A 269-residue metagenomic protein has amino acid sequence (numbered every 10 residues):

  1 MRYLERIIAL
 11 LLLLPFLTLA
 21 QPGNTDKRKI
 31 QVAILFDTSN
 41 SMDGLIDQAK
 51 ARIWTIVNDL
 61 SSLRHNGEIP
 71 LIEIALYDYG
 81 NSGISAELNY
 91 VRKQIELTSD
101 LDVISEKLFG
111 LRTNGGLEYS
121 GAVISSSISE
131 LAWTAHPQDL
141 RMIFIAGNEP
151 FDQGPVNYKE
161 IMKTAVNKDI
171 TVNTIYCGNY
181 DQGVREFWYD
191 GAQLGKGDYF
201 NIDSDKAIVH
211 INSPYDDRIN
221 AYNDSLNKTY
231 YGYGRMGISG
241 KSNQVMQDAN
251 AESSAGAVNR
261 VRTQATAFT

Functional and structural regions predicted by a protein language model:
R2-L10: Sec-dependent signal peptide recognition, specifically the positively charged N-region followed immediately by
L11-A20: Hydrophobic h-region of N-terminal signal peptides that target proteins for export in Gram-negative bacteria
Q21-H210, P214-D216: Divalent cation-coordinating acidic motifs and surrounding scaffolds that mediate Ca2+/Mg2+/Mn2+/Zn2+-dependent binding
G195, Y199-T269: C-terminal "exit" segments of structured domains
